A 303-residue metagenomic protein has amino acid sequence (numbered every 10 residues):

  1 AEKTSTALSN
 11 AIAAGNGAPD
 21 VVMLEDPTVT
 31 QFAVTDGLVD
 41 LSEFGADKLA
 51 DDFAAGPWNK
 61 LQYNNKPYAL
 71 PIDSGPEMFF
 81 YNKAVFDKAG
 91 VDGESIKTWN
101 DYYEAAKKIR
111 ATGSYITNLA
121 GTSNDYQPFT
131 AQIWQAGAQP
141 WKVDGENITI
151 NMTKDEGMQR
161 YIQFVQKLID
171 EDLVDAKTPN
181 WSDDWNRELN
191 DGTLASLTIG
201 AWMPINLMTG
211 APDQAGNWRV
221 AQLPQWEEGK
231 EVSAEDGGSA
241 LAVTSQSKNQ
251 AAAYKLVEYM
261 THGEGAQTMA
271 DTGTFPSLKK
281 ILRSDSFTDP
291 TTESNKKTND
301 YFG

Functional and structural regions predicted by a protein language model:
A1, N16-A18, G90-E94, Q166-N180 (+2 more regions): A local structural motif
A1-F53, K88-A89, K97, N186-E188 (+2 more regions): Extracytoplasmic "Venus flytrap"/periplasmic binding protein-like
L24-T28, S182, I199-P204, S239: Beta->alpha turn/N-cap motifs
D26-E77, Y103, Q132, N217-A221 (+1 more regions): Hinge/lid segment of periplasmic solute-binding proteins
Y68-A69, R110-T122, H262-G273: Bilobed periplasmic-binding protein-like "clamshell/Venus-flytrap" ligand-binding domains
E77-Y81, I133, L241-V243: Short glycine- and hydrophobic/aromatic-rich loop-to-beta-strand nucleating segment in the catalytic cores
A106-K108, N147-T178, L223: Glycine-centered hinge/linker elements that transmit conformational signals in sensory and ligand-binding systems
W202-A215, W226-G303: C-terminal lobe and pocket-closing loops of periplasmic/extracytoplasmic Venus-flytrap solute-binding proteins
